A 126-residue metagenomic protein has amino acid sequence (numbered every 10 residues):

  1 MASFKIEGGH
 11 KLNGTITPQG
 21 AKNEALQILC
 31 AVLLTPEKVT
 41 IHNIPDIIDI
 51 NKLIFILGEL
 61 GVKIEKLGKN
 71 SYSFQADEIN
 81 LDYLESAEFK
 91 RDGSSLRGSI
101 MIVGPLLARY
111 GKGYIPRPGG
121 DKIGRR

Functional and structural regions predicted by a protein language model:
M1-R126: Short, structured segments at the rim of ligand-binding sites
